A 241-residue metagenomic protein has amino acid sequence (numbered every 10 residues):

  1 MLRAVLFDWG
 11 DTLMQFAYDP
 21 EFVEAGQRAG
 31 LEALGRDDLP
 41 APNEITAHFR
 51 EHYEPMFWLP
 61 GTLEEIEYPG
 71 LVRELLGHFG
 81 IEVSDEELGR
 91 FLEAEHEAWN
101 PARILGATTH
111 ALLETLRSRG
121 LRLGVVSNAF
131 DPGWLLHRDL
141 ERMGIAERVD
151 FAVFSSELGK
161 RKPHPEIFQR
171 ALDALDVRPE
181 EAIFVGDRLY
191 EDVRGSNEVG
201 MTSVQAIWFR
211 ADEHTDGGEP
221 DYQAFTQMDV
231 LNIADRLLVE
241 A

Functional and structural regions predicted by a protein language model:
M1-E114, S118-R119, W134: N-terminal helical cap/lid subdomain that shapes the substrate entry/recognition surface in HAD-like hydrolases
M1-V5, Q15-A17, L39-P42, H110 (+2 more regions): Asp-based, Mg2+/Mn2+-dependent phosphohydrolase catalytic module
